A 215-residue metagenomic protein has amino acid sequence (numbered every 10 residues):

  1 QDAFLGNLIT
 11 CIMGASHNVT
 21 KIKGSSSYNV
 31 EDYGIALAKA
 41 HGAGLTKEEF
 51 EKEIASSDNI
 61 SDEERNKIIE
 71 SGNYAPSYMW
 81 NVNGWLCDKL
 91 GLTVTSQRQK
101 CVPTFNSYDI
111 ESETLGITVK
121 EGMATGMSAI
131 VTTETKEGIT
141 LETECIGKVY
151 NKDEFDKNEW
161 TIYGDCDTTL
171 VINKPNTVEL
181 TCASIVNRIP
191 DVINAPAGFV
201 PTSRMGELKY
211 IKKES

Functional and structural regions predicted by a protein language model:
Q1-T95: Conserved anion/nucleotide-ligand pocket segment
G6-N7, Y33-A36, F105-S112, Y210-K212: Short, solvent-exposed polar/charged micro-motifs at secondary-structure junctions
V19, Q97, P196-V200: Secondary-structure transition/capping residues
K23, S96-C101, T169-P175: Short amphipathic
S26, C101-T104, S203-E207: Residue-level signal for alpha-helical context at structural boundaries
S57-S61, R65, N106-Y108, W160 (+1 more regions): Amphipathic, alpha-helical segments enriched in basic
I68-T133: Contiguous C-terminal substrate-recognition/catalytic subdomains in enzyme active sites
Y108-S215: C-terminal active-site/capping subdomain that shapes the small-molecule cofactor and substrate pocket of enzyme
